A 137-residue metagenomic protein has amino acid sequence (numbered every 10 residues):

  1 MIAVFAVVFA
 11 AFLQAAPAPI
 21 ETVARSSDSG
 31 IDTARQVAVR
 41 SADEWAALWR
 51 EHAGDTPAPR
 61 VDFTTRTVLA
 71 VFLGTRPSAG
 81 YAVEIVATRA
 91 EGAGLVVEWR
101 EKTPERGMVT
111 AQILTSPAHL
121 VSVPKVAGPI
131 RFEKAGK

Functional and structural regions predicted by a protein language model:
A3-L13: Sec-dependent N-terminal signal peptides
A11-K137: Exposed, flexible binding/inhibitory loops of compact, secreted disulfide-stabilized domains
